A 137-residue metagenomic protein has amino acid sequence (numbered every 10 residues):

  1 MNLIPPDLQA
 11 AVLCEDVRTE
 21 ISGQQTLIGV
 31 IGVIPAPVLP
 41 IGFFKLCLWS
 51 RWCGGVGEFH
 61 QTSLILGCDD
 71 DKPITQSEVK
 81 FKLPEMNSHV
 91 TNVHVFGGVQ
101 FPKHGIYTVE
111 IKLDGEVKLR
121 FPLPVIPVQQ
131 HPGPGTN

Functional and structural regions predicted by a protein language model:
N2-N137: Contiguous segments within soluble domain cores/interaction surfaces
